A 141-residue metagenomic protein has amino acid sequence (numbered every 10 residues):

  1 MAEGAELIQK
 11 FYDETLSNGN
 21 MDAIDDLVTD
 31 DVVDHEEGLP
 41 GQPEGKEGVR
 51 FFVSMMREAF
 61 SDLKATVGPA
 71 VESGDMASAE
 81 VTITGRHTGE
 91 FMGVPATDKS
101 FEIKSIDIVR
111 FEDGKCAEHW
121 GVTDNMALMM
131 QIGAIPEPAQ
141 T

Functional and structural regions predicted by a protein language model:
M1-T141: C-terminal and inter-domain tail/linker signature
